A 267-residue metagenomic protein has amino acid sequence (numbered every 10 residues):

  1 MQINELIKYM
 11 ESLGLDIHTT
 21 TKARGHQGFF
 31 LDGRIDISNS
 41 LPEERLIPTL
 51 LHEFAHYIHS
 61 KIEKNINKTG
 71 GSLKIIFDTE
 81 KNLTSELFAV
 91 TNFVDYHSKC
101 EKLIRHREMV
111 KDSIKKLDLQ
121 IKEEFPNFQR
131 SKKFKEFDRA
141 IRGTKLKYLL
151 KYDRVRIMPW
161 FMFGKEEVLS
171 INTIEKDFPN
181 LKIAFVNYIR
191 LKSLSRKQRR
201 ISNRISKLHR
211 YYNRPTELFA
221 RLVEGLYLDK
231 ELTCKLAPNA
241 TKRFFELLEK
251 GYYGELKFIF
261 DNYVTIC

Functional and structural regions predicted by a protein language model:
M1-G14: Zn2+-dependent metallopeptidase catalytic core
Q2, I47, Y212, T216: Hydrophobic (often cysteine-bearing) scaffold residues that line and stabilize catalytic clefts of nucleotide/cofactor
L15-T20: Generic structural signal for residues in well-ordered beta-strands
G25-F30: Short, exposed beta-strand/loop patches in secreted or surface proteins that constitute
L31-L51: Short pre-active-site segment immediately N-terminal to the catalytic Zn-binding motif
E44, S60-R105, A237-T241: Post-HEXXH active-site segment of zinc metalloproteases
P48-K61, A220: Active-site recognition of the HExxH zinc-binding catalytic motif
E101-C267: Pan-zinc metallopeptidase signature
